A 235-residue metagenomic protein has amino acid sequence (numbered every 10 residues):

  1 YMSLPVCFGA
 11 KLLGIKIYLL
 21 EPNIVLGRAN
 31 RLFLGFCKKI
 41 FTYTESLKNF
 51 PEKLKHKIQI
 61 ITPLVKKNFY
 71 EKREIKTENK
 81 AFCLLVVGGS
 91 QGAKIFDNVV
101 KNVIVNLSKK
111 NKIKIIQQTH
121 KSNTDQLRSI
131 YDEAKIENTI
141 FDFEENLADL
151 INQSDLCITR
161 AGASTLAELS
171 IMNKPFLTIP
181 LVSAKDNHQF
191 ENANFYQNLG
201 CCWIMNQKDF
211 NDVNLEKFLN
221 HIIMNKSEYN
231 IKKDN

Functional and structural regions predicted by a protein language model:
Y1-L13: An aromatic- and histidine-rich active-site surface loop
F8, A148, L166-K174, N194: Short alpha-helical segment that forms part of, or immediately flanks, the ligand-binding pocket in carbohydrate-active
K11-K72, N198: Active-site-proximal region of nucleotide-activated glycan assembly enzymes, centered on histidine/acidic-rich loops
G35-F36, D149-Q153, I171: Alpha-helix C-terminal capping/helix-to-coil transition sites in glycosyltransferase folds
R73, T77-L156, F190-N194, M205-L215: Donor-nucleotide binding loops and adjacent catalytic segments primarily of GT-B fold Leloir glycosyltransferases
N152-A167, K174-P175: Acidic donor-binding loop of glycosyltransferase active sites
T159, P175-D186: Short hydrophobic beta-strand element within catalytic cores of glycosyltransferases and related nucleotide-activated
W203, K208-N235: Conserved donor-nucleotide binding/catalytic region of nucleotide-linked donor-dependent transferases
